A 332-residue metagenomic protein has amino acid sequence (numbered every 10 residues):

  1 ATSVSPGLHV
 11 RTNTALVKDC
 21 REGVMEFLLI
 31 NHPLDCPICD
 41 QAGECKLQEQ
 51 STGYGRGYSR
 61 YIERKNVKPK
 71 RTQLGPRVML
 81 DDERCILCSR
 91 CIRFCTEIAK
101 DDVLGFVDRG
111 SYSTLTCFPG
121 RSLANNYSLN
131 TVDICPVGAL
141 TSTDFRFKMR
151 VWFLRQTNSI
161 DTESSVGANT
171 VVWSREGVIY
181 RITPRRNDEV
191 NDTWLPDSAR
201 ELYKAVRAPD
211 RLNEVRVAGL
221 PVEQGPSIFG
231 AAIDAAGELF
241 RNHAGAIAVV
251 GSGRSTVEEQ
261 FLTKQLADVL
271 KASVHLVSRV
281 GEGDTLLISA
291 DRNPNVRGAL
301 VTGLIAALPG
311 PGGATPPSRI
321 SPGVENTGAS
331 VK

Functional and structural regions predicted by a protein language model:
A1-D161, V166-T170, V178: Fe-S ferredoxin-like electron-transfer domains and their immediately adjacent linker/connector regions across
L29, P33, D81, C88 (+3 more regions): Catalytic alpha/large subunits of respiratory electron-transfer oxidoreductases, centered on bis-MGD molybdoenzymes
